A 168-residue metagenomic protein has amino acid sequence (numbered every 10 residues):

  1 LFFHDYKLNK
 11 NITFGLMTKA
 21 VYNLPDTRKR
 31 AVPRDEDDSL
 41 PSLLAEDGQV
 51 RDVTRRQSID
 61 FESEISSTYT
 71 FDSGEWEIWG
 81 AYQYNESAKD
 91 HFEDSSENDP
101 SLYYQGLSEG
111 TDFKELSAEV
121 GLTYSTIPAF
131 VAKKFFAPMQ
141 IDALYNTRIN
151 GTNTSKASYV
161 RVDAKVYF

Functional and structural regions predicted by a protein language model:
L1-T27: Loop-centered beta-sheet repeat module
K29-F168: Outer membrane beta-barrel transmembrane domains
